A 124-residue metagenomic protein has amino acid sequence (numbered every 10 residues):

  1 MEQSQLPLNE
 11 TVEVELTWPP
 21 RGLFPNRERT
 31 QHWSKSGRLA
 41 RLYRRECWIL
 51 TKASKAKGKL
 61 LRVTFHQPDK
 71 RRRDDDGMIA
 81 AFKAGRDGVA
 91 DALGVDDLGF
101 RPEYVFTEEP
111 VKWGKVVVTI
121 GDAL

Functional and structural regions predicted by a protein language model:
M1-L124: Catalytic phosphate/metal-binding cores of nucleic-acid and nucleotide-processing enzymes, i.e., regions that mediate
